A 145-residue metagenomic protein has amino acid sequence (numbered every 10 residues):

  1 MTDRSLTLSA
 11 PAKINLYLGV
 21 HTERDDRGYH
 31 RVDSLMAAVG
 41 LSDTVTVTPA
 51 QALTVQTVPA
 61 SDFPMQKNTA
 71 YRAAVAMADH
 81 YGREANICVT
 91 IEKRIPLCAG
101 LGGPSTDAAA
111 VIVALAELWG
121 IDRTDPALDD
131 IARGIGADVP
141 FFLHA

Functional and structural regions predicted by a protein language model:
M1-A99, E117, I121-P126: ATP-binding N-lobe of GHMP and related small-molecule kinases
H21, F63, V111, R133-G134: Alpha-helical protein-protein interaction elements
A99-D125, F141-L143: DPxDG-like acidic metal-binding loop motif
T124-I135: Short, well-structured alpha-helical segments that form the helix of a local strand-helix-strand
G134-A145: Fold-level recognition of mixed alpha/beta catalytic cores in primary-metabolism enzymes, strongest
